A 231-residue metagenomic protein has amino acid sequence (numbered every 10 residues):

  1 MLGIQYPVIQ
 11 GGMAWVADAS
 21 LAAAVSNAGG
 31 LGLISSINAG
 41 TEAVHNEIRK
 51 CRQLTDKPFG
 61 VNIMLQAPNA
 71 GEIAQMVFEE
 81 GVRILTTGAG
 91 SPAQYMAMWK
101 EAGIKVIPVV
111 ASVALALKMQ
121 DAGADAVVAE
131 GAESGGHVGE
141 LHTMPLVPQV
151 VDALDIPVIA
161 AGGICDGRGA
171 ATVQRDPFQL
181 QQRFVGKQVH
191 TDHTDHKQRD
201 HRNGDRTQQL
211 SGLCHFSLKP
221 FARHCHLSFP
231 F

Functional and structural regions predicted by a protein language model:
M1-P157: Active-site entrance/lid segments in N-terminal catalytic domains of soluble metabolic enzymes
V16, I164-C165: Residue-level detector of alpha-helix initiation sites
P145-D155, I159, C165-F231: Conserved active-site-proximal phosphate/metal-binding subdomains
